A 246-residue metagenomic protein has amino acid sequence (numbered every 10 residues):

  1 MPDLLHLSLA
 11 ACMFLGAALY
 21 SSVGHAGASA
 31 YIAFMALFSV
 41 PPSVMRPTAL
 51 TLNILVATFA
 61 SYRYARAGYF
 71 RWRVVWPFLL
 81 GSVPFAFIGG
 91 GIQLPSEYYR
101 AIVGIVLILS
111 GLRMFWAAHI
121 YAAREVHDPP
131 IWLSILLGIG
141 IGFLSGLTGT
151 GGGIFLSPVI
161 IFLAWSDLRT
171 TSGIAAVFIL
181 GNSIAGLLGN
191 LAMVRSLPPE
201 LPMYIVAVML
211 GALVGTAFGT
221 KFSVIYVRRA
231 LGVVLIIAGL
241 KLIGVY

Functional and structural regions predicted by a protein language model:
M1-A17, S21, A26, A30-F38 (+6 more regions): Juxtamembrane transmembrane-helix boundary motif
P42-P47, S172-A176: Small-residue hotspots at the loop-to-helix junctions and early N-terminal turns of transmembrane alpha-helices
T48-R63: Transmembrane alpha-helices of multi-pass small-molecule transport proteins
A49-N53, A175-I179, L201, I205: Short hydrophobic/aromatic, small-residue-rich stretches within specific transmembrane helices of secondary active
T58, I184-L187, L191: A short secondary-structure junction motif
T170-G186: Hydrophobic alpha-helical transmembrane segments of multi-pass integral membrane proteins, especially transporters
